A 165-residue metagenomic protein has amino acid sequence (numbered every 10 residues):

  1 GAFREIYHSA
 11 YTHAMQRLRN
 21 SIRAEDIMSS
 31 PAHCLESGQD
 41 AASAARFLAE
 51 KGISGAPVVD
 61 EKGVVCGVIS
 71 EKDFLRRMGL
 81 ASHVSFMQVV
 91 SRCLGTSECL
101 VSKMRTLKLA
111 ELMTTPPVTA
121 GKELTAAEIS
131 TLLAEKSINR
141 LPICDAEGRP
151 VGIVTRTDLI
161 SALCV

Functional and structural regions predicted by a protein language model:
G1-V165: Tandem CBS (Cystathionine beta-synthase) repeat/Bateman regulatory domains
